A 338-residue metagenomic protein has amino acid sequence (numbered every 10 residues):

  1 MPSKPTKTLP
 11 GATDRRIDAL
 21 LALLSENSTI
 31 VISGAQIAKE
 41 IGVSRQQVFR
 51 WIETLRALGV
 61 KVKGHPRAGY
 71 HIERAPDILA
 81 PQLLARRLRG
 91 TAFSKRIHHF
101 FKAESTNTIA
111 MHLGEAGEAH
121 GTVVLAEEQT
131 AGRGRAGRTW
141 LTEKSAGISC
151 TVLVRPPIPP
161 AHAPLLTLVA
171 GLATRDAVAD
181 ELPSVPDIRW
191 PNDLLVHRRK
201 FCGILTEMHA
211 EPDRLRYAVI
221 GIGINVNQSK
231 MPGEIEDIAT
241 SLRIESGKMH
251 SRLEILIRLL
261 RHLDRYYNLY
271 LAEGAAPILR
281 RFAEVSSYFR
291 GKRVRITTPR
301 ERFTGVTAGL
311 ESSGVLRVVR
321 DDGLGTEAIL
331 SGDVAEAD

Functional and structural regions predicted by a protein language model:
P2-A179, C202, H250: N-terminal lobe of the biotin/lipoate ligase/transferase fold
P2-S44, E53, A57, I158-P164 (+2 more regions): Long, positively charged amphipathic alpha-helical accessory segments at protein N-termini or as interdomain linkers
K63-P66, R189, L310: Short, ordered beta-strand-loop transition motifs
F101, I188-W190: Short loop/edge segments at beta-strand edges and connector loops that shape dinucleotide/nucleotide cofactor-binding
